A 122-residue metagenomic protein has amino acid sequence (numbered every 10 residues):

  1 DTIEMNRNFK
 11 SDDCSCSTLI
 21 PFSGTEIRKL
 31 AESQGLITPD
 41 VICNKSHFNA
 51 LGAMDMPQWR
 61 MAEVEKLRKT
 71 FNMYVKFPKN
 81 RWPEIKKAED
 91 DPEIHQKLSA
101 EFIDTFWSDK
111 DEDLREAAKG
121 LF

Functional and structural regions predicted by a protein language model:
D1-N8: Catalytic cores of alpha/beta
S17-E26: Short, solvent-exposed turn/loop segments enriched in Gly/Ser/Thr/Pro and often Arg
E26-F122: Radical SAM enzyme core and accessory elements
